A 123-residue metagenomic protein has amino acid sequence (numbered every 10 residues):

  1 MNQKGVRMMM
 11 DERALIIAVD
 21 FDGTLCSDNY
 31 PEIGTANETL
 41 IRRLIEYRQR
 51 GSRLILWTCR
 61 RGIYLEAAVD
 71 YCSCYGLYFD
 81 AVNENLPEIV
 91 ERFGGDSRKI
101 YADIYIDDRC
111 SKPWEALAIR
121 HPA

Functional and structural regions predicted by a protein language model:
N2-A123: HAD-like aspartate-dependent phosphatase fold
